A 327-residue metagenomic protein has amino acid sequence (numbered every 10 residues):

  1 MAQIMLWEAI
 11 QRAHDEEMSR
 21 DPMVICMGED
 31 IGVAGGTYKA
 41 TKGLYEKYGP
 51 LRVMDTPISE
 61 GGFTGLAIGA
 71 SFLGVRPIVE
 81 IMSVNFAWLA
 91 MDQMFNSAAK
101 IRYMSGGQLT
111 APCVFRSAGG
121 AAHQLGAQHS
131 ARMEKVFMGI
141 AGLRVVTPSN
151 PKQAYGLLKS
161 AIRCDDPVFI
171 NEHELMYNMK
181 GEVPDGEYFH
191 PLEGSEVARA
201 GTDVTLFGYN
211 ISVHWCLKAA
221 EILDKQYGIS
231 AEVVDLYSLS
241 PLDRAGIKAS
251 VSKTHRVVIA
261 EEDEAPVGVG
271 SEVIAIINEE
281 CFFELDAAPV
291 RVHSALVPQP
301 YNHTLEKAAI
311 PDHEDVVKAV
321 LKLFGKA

Functional and structural regions predicted by a protein language model:
M1-P167, N171, K307-A308: Thiamine diphosphate
Y38-K47, Q108-V114, A122-Q124, E174-A327: Thiamine diphosphate
